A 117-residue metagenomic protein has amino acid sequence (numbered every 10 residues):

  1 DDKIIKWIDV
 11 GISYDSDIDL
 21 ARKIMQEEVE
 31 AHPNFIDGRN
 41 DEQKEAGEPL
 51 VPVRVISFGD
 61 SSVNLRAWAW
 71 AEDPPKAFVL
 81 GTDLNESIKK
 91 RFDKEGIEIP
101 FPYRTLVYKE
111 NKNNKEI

Functional and structural regions predicted by a protein language model:
D1-I117: Structured, soluble regulatory/oligomerization domains located on the cytosolic or IMS-facing side of membrane proteins
